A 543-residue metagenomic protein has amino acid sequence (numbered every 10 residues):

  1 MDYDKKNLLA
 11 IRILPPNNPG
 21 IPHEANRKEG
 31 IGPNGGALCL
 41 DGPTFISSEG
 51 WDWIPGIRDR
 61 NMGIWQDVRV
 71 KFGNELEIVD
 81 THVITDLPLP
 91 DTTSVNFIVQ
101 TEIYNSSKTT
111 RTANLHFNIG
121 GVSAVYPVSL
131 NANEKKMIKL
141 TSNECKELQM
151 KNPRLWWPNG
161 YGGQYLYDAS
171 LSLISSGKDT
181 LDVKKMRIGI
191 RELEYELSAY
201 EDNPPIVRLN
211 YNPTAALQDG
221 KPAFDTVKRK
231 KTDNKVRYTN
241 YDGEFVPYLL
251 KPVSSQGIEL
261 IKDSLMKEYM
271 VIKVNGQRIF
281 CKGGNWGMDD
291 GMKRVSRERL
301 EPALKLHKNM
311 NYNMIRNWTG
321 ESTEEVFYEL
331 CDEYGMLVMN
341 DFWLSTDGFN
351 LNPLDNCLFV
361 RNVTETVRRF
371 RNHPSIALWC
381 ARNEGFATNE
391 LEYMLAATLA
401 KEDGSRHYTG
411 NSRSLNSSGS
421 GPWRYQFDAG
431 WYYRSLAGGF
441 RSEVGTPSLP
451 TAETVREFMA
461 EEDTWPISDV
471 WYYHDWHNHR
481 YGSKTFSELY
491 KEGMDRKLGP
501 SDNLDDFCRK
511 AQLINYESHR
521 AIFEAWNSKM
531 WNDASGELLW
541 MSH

Functional and structural regions predicted by a protein language model:
M1, L304-H307, N313-D355, A400 (+3 more regions): Aromatic-lined substrate-binding rim segments of carbohydrate-active enzymes
M1-D290, R294-M314, S518, S528-A534: Secreted/periplasmic carbohydrate-active enzymes, especially glycoside hydrolases
K6, Q277-I279, K308-I315, D332-L337 (+3 more regions): Loop/turn elements at helix/coil->beta-strand transitions in domains of secreted/extracellular proteins
L14-P16, L40, R187-E194, G284-M288 (+5 more regions): Short, solvent-exposed turn/loop segments enriched in Gly/Ser/Thr/Pro and often Arg
E49, G56-G63, V70, E75-L76 (+3 more regions): Substrate-binding clefts and catalytic carboxylate motifs of secreted carbohydrate-active enzymes
W51-I57, W157-P158, Q256-G257, N285-E298 (+4 more regions): The substrate-binding groove and active-site-proximal loops of carbohydrate-active enzymes, especially glycoside
V79, V83, F97-I98, N105 (+7 more regions): Active-site region of glycoside hydrolase catalytic domains
D263-M270, E325-V326, N350, C357-R368 (+1 more regions): Alpha-helical scaffolding within the catalytic cores of extracellular/periplasmic polymer-degrading hydrolases
